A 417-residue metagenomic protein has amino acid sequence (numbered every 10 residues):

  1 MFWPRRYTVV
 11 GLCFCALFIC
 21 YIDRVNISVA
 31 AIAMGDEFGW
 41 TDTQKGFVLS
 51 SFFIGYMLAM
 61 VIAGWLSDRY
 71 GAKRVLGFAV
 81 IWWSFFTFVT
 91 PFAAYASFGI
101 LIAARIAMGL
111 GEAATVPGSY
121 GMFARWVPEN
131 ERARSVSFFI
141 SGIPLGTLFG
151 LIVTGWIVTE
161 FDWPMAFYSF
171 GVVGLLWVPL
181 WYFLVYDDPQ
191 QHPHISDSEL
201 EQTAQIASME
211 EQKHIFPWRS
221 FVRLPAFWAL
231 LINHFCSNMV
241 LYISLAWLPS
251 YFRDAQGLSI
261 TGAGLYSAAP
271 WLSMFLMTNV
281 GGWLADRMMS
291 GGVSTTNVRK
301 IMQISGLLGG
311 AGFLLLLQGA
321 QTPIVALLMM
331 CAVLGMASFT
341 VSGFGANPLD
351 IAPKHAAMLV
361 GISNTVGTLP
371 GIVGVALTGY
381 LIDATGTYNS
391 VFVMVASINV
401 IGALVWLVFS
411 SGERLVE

Functional and structural regions predicted by a protein language model:
T8-D42, S244-P249: Extracytoplasmic
V25, F53-V61, T147-L148, W271-F275 (+2 more regions): Residue-level signature of mid-helix packing/kink "hotspots" within the transmembrane helices of 12-pass Major
I27-S28, L224-N279, V341, G345: Extracytoplasmic gate region of multi-pass secondary transporters
I81-Y95, L308-Q321: C-terminal ends and interior cores of transmembrane alpha-helices in multi-pass membrane transporters/permeases
F86, F98-A114, F313, V325-T340: Hydrophobic core of transmembrane alpha-helices in multi-pass small-molecule transporters, especially MFS/SLC-type
A104-P144: Cytoplasmic helix-loop-helix junction between adjacent transmembrane helices in 12-TM secondary transporters
F139, I143-Q190: Helix-loop-helix hairpin linking two adjacent transmembrane segments in secondary transporters
T296-G343: C-terminal transmembrane helical hairpin of 12-TM major facilitator-type secondary transporters
